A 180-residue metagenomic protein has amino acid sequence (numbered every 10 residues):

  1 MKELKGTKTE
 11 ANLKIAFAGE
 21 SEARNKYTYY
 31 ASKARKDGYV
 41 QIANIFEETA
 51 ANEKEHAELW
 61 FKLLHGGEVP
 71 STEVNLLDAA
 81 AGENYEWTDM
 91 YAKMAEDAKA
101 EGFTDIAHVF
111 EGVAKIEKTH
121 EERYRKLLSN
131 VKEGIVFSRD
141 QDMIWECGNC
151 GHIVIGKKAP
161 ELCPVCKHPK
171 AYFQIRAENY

Functional and structural regions predicted by a protein language model:
M1-Y180: Non-heme di-metal
